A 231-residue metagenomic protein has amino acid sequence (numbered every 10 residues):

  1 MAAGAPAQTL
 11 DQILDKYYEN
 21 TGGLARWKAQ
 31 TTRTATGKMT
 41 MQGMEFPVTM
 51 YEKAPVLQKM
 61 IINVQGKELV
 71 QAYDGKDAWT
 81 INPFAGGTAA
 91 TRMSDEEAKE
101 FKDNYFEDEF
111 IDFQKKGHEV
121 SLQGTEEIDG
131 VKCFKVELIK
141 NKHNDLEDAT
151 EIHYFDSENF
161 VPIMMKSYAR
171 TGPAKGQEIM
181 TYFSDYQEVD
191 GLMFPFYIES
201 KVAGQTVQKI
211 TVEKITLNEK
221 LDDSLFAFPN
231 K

Functional and structural regions predicted by a protein language model:
P6-I13, E19, R26, W79-A149 (+3 more regions): Flexible, processing/modification-adjacent segments and terminal tails in exported/periplasmic/extracellular proteins
L10-G86, S121-L122: N-terminal mature ectodomain segment of secretory-pathway/periplasmic proteins
R26-Q30, D129, V189-L192: Edge/loop elements at the starts and ends of beta-strands within beta-rich repeat scaffolds
M39, I62-V64, G124, E137-K140 (+1 more regions): Short, structured patches in soluble enzyme cores that scaffold and shape functional sites
M41, V64, I128-D129, V189 (+1 more regions): Structural motif
Q65-E68, G86-T88, A169-T171, V202: Short, surface-exposed beta-strand-loop junctions and turns on beta-sheet-rich folds
K132-F228: Gly/Pro-enriched, hydrophobic low-complexity segments that function as extracytoplasmic propeptides/linkers
